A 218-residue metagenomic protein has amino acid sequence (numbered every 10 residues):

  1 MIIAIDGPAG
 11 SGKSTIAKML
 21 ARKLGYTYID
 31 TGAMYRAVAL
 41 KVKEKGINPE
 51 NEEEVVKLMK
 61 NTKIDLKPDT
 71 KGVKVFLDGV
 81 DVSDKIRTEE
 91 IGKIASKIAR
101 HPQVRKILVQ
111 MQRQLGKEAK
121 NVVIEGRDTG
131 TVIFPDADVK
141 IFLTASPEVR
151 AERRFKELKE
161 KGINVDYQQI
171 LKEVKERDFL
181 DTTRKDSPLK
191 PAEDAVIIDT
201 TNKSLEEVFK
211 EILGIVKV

Functional and structural regions predicted by a protein language model:
I3-I5: Hydrophobic anchor at the beta1->P-loop junction of P-loop NTPases
G10: Walker A (P-loop) phosphate-binding loop of P-loop NTPases
K13: Conserved lysine of the Walker
I16: Hydrophobic positions on the alpha1 helix immediately C-terminal to the Walker A/P-loop
K23-E89: N-terminal phosphate/diphosphate-binding loop that engages ATP/GTP or pyrophosphate donors across diverse enzyme folds
F76-S83, G92, F155-I163, F179-V218: NTP-dependent small-molecule kinase module
S83-K161: ATP-dependent NMP and nucleoside kinases share a basic, alpha-helical "lid"
R127-T129, I133, I141-E152, K161-D186 (+2 more regions): Anionic, Ser/Thr-rich low-complexity intrinsically disordered regions
